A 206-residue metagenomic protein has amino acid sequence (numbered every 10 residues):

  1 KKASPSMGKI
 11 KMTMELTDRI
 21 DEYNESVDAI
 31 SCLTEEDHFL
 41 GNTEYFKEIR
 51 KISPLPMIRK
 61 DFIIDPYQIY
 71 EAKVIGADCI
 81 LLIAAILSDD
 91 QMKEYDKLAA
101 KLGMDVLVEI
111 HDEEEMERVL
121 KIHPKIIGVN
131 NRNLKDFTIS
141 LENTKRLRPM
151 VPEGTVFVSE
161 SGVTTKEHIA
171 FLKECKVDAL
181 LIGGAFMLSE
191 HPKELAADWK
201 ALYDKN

Functional and structural regions predicted by a protein language model:
K1-M57, I63-Y67, L98-K125, L134-T144 (+4 more regions): Conserved N-terminal beta1-alpha1 strand-loop-helix module at the mouth
K60-D61, G76: Alpha-helical hinge/cap motifs
E71-Q91, G128-F137, V177-L195: Glycine-rich phosphate-binding active-site loops on the catalytic face of alpha/beta enzymes
L81-I83, Q91-M104: Conserved catalytic cores of soluble enzyme domains, especially glycine-rich substrate-binding beta-alpha loops
P152: Short conserved AdoMet
H168: Acidic, divalent-metal-coordinating active-site segment for phosphoryl/phosphodiester hydrolysis, typified by short
